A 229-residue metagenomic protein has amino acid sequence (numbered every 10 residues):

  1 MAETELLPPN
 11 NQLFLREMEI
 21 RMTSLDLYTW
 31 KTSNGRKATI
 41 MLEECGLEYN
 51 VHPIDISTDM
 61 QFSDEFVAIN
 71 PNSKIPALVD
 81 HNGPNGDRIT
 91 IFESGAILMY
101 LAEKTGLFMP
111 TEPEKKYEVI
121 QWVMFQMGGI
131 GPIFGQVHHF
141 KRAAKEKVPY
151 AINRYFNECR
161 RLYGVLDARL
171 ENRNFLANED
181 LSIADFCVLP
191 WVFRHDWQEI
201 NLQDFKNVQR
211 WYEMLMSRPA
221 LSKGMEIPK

Functional and structural regions predicted by a protein language model:
E5-L6, N10-N153, D167: GST-like domain detector, emphasizing the conserved glutathione-binding G-site in the N-terminal thioredoxin-like
N10, L101, V123-P219: GST-like fold's C-terminal all-alpha helical module
I56-S57, A184, K229: Conserved beta-strand edge residues that scaffold enzyme active sites
A96, P219-A220: Alpha-helix/helix-capping structural signal
K223-K229: Short, flexible loop/turn segments with low-complexity composition
